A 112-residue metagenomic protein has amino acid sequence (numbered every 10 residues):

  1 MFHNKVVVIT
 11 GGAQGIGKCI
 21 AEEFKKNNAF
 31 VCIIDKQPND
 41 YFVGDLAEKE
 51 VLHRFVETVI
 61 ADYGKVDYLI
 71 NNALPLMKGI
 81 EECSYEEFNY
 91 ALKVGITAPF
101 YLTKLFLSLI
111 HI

Functional and structural regions predicted by a protein language model:
F2-V31: Canonical Rossmann dinucleotide-binding motif of NAD(H)/NADP(H)-dependent dehydrogenases/reductases, specifically
K36-E50: Rossmann-fold cofactor-recognition segment
A47-D62: Conserved Rossmann-fold cofactor-binding substructure of NAD(P)-dependent oxidoreductases
N72-M77: Conserved NAD(P)H cofactor-binding loop of Rossmann-fold oxidoreductase domains
G79-L92: Substrate-binding pocket helix/loop in short-chain dehydrogenase/reductase
T103-K104: A short, exposed helix-loop element centered on a Lys and neighboring polar residues
I110-I112: Conserved small/polar residues in nucleotide/adenosyl-binding loops
